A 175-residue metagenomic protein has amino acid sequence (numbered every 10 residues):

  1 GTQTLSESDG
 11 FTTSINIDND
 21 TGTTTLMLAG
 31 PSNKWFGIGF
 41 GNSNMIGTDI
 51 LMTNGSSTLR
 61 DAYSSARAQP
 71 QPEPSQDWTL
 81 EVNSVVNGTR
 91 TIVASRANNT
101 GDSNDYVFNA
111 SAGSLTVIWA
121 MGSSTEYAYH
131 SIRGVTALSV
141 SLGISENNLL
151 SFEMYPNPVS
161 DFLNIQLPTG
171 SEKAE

Functional and structural regions predicted by a protein language model:
G1-S141: Extracellular-facing/secreted segment signature in eukaryotic proteins
G30-W35, P168-A174: Short proline/glycine-enriched turn/loop motifs at strand-loop junctions of beta-rich domains
S145-T169: Surface-exposed, proline-anchored Ser/Thr-rich loop/turn motifs
L150, A174-E175: Short loop/turn microsegments at loop-to-beta-strand junctions
